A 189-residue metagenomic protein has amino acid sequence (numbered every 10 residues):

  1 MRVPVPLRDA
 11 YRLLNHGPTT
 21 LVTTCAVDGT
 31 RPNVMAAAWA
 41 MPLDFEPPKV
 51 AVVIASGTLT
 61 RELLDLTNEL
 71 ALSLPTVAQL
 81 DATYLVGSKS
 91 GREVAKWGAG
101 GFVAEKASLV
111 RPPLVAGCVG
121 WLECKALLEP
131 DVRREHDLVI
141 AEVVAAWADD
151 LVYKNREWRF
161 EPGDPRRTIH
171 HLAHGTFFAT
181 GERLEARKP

Functional and structural regions predicted by a protein language model:
M1-P189: Basic, polyanion-binding surface patches
